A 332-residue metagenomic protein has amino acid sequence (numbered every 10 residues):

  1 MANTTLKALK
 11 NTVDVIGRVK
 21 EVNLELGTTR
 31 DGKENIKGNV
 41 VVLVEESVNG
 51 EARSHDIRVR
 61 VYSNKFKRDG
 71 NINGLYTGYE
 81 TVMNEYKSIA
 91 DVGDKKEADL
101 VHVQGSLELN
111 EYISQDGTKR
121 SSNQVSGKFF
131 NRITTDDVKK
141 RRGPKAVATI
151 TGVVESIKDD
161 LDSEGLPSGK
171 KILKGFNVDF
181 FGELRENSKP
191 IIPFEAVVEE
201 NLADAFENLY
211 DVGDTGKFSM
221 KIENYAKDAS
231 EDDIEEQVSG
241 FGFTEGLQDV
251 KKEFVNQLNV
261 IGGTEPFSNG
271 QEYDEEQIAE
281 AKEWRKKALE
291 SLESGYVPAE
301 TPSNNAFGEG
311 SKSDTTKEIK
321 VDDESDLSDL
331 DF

Functional and structural regions predicted by a protein language model:
M1-L9, L26-R30, R132-F332: Acidic, gly/ser/pro-rich intrinsically disordered tails
M1-T28, G32, I36-G38, Y62-K67: Hydrophobic, proline/glycine-rich low-complexity stretches
A2-T4, G27-R30, K87-K96, N110-K119: Catalytic micro-motifs at enzyme active sites that drive phosphoryl/nucleotidyl and oxygen chemistry
K10-T12, K33-N39, S54, A98-L100 (+4 more regions): A general secondary-structure signal for short beta-strands and their flanking turns/coil in non-transmembrane regions
T12-E21, K96-L109, G152-V154, D211-A226: OB-fold and OB-like beta-barrel modules that bind single-stranded nucleic acids
D31-T81, F129, D159-V198: OB-fold (S1/OB) nucleic-acid-binding surfaces
D69-V103, E199-S219: Short nucleic-acid-contacting surface segments enriched for D/E, G, S/T with interspersed K/R
D99-A148: Extracellular-facing segments of soluble proteins and assemblies that are Gly/Ser/Thr-biased and enriched in aromatics
